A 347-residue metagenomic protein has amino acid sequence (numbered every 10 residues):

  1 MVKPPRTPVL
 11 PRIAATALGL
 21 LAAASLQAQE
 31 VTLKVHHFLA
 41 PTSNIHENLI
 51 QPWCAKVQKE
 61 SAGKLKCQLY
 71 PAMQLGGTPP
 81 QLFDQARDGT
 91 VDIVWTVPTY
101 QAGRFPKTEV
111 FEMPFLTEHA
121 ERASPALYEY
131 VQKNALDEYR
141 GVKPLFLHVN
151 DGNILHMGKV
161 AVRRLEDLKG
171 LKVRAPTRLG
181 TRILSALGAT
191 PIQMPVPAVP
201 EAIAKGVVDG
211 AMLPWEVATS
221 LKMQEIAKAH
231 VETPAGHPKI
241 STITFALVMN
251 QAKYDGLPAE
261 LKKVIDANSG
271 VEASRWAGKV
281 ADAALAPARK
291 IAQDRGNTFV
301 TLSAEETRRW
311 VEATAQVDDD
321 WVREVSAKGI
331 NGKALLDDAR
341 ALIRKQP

Functional and structural regions predicted by a protein language model:
M1-L10: N-terminal secretory signal peptides that target proteins for export/translocation
V2, Q29-R122, D137-P347: N-terminal secretory/targeting leader peptides
R12-S25: Bacterial N-terminal signal peptides
P125-Q132, D137: Signature of the catalytic double-stranded beta-helix
